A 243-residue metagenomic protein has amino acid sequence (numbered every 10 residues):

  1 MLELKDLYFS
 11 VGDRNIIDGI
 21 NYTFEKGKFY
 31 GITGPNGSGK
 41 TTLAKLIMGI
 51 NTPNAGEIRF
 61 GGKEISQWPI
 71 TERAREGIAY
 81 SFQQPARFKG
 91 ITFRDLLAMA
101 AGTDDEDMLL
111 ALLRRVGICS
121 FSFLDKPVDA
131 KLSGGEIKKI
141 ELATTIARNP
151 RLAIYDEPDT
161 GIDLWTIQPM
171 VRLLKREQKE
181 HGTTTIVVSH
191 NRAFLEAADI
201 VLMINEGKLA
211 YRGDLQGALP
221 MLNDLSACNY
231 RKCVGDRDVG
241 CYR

Functional and structural regions predicted by a protein language model:
L2-L4, I16-G19: Conserved structural motif at the start of ABC-family nucleotide-binding domains
T33-P35: The feature captures the beta-strand-to-loop junction immediately N-terminal to the Walker
M48: Helix-to-loop junction immediately C-terminal to a conserved catalytic motif
G56-E64: Conserved ABC transporter NBD signature motif
E64-A79: ABC ATPase NBD coupling module
Q84, G90-D105: Q-loop/switch helix immediately C-terminal to the Walker
T145-I146: ABC ATPase C-loop
K208-R231: Conserved beta-strand-loop-alpha-helix hinge in the C-terminal portion of ABC ATPase nucleotide-binding domains
